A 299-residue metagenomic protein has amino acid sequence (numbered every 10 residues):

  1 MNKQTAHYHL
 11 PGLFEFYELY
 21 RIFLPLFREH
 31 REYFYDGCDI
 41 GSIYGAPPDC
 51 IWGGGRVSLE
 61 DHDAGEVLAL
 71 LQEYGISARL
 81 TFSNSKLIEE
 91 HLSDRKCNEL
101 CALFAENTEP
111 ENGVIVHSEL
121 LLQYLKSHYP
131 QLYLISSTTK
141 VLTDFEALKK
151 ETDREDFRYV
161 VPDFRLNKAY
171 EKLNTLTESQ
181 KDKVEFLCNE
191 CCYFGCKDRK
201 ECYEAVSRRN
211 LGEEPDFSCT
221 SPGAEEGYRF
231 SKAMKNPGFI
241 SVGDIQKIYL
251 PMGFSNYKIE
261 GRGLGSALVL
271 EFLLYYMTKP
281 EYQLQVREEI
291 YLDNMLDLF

Functional and structural regions predicted by a protein language model:
M1-A147, E151, F157-F299: Active-site pocket-lining/capping segments in soluble small-molecule metabolic enzymes
